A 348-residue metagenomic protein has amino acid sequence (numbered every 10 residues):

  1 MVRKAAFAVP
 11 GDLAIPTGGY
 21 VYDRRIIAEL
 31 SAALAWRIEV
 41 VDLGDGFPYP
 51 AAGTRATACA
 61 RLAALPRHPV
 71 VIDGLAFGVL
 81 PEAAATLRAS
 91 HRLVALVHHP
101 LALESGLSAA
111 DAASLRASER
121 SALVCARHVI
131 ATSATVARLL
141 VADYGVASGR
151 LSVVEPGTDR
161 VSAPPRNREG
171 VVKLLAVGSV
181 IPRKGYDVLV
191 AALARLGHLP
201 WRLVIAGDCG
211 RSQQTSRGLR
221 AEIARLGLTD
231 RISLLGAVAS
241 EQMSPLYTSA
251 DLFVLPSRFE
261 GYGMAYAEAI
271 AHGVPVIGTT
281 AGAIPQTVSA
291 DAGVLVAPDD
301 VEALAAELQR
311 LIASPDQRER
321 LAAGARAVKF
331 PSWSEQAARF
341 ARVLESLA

Functional and structural regions predicted by a protein language model:
A110-V129: Membrane-proximal helix-turn-helix segments that form the acceptor-binding/catalytic region of lipid-linked
T135, G157: Carbohydrate-associated surface elements
R166-K184, V190-R195, V204: Conserved donor-binding/catalytic core segment of Leloir-type glycosyltransferases
R202-R220, G236: Glycosyltransferase donor-sugar binding loop
A237-V238, P245-A250: Short alpha-helical donor nucleotide-sugar binding micro-motif in glycosyltransferases
R258: Aromatic "clamp/platform" in nucleotide-sugar-dependent glycosyltransferases that forms part of the donor/acceptor
P275-G278: Short hydrophobic beta-strand element within catalytic cores of glycosyltransferases and related nucleotide-activated
A290, V294-V301, R310-D316: Conserved acidic donor-binding segment of nucleotide-sugar-dependent glycosyltransferases
